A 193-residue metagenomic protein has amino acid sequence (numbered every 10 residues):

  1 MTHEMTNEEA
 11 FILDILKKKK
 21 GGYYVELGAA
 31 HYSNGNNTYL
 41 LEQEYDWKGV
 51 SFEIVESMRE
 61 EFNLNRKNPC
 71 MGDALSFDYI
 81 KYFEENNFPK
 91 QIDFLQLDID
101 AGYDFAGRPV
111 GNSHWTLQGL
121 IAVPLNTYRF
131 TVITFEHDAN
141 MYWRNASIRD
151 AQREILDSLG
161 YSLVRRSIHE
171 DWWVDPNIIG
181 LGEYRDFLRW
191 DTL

Functional and structural regions predicted by a protein language model:
T2-Y82: SAM cofactor-binding core of SAM-dependent methyltransferases, primarily the Rossmann-like beta-alpha-beta module
L16, Y79-P89, I121-N126: Short amphipathic alpha-helix with an adjacent loop that forms part of the alpha/beta core around
Y39-L40, W47-K48, K90-L97, A101-L193: Conserved acidic-Pro-Pro-aromatic motif
E60, L64, K81-E85, D150 (+2 more regions): Replace "anionic and nucleotidyl ligands
K67-N68, N87-I92: Short, charged N-terminal helix-start/capping segments
